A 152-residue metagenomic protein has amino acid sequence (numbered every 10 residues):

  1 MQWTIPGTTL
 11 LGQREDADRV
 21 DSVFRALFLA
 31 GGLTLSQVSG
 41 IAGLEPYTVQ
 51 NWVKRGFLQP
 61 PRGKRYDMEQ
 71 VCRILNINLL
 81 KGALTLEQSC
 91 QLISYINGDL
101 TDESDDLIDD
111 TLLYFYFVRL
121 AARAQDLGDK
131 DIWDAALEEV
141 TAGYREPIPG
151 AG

Functional and structural regions predicted by a protein language model:
M1-N97: Basic helix-turn-helix/winged-helix DNA-binding cores and closely related short helical interaction motifs
Y95-G152: Intrinsically disordered, low-complexity, charge-dense segments enriched in Lys/Arg and Glu/Asp interspersed
